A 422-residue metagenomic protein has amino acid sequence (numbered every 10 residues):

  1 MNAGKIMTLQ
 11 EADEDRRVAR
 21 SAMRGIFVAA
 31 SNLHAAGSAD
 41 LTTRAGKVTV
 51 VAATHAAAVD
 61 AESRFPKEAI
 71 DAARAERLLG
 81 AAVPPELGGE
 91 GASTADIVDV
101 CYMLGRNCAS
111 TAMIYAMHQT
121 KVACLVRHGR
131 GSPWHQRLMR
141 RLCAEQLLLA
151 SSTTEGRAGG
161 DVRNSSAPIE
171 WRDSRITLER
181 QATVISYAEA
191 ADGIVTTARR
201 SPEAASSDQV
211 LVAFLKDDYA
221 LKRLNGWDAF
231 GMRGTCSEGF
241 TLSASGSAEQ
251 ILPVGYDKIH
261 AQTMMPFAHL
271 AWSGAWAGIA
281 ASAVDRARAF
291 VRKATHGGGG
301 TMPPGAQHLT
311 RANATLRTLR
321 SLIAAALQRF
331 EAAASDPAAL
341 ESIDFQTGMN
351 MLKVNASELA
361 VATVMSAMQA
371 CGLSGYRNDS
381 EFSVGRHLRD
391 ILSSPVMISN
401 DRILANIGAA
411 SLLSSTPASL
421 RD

Functional and structural regions predicted by a protein language model:
M1-A116, D422: Amphipathic, small/basic residue-rich leader segments at the start of a protein or domain
G46, G278, T310-R317, N350 (+1 more regions): Generic structural signal for well-ordered, non-transmembrane alpha-helical segments in soluble/cytosolic regions
A53, A57-D60, T318-N355, M368-N378: C-terminal helix-coil-helix/basic helical segment that borders enzyme active sites and/or dimer interfaces and provides
K67-A75, G80-A182, S186: Glycine-rich flavin
T183-A188, A268-W272, M397-I398: Glycine-rich phosphate/pyrophosphate-binding beta-alpha loops
V184-K222: A short core secondary-structure module
W227-R317: Glycine-rich beta->alpha junctions and the first turn(s) of the following alpha-helix
L373-D422: Glycine-rich phosphate/cofactor-binding loops in nucleotide/flavin-utilizing enzymes
